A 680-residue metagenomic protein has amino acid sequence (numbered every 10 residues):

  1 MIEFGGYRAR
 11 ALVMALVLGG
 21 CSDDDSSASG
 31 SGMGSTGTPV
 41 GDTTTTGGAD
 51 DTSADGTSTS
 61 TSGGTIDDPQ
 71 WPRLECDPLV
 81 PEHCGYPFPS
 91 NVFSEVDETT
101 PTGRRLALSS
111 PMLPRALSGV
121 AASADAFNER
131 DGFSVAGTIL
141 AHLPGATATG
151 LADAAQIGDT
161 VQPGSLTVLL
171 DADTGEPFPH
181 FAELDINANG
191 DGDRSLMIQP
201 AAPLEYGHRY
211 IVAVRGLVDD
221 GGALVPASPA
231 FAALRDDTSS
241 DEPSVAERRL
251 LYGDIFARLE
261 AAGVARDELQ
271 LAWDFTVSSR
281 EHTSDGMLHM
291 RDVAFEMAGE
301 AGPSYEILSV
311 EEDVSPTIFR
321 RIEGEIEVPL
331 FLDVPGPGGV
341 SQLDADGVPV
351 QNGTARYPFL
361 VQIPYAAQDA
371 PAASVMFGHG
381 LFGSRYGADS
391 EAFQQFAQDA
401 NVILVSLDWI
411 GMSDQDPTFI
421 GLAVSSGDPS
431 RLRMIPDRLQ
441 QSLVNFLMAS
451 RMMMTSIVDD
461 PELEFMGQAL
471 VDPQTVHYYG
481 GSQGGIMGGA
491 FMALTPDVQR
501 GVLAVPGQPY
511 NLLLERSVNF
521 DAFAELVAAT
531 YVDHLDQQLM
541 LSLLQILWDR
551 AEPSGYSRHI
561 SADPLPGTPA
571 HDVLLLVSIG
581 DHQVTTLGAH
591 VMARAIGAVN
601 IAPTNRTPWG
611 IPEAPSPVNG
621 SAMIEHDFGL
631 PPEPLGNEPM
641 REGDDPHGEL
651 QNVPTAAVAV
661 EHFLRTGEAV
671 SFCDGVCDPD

Functional and structural regions predicted by a protein language model:
M1-G19: Sec-dependent bacterial lipoprotein signal peptides
L18-P69: Ser/Thr-rich, Pro/Gly/Ala-heavy low-complexity intrinsically disordered linkers and tails of secreted extracellular
I66-G302, E306-V310, P316-P329, D333-P337: Acidic, low-complexity Ser/Thr/Gly/Pro-rich repeat segments typical of extracellular/periplasmic and surface-exposed
A152-I157, P179-A182, R209-A213, D220-F231 (+9 more regions): Short, solvent-exposed loop/turn and secondary-structure capping segments
A188-R215, D219-D220, N352-F393: A conserved hydrophobic secondary-structure block that centers on an alpha-helix together with its immediately flanking
V334-R356, A367-M466: Cap/lid segment of the alpha/beta-hydrolase catalytic domain
M434, R438-Q441, Q499-D680: C-terminal subdomain of alpha/beta-hydrolase-fold enzymes, centered on the catalytic histidine and its supporting
M452, V458-E515: Primarily recognizes the serine-hydrolase "nucleophile elbow" in alpha/beta-hydrolase and SGNH/GDSL folds
